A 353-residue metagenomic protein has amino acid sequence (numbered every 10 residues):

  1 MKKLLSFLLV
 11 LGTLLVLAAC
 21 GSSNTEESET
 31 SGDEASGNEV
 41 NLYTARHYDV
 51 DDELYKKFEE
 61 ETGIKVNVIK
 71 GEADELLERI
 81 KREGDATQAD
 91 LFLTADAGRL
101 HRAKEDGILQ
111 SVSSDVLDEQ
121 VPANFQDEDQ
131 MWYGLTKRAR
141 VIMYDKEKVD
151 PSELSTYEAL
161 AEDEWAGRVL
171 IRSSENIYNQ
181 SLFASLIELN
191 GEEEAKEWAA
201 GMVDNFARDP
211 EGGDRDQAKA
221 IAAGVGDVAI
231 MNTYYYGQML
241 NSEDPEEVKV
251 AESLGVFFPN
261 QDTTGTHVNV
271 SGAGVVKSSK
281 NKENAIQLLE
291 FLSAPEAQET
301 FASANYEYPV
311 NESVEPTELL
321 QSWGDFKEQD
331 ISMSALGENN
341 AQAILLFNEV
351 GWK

Functional and structural regions predicted by a protein language model:
V16-A19: C-terminal motif of bacterial Sec signal peptides marking the signal peptidase cleavage site
G21, G32-R102, K353: Early extracytoplasmic/lumenal segment of secretory-pathway proteins
Y43-R46, E128, Y144-K146, A166-N190 (+2 more regions): Short beta-strand->loop
T87-F92, Q110-Y144, E158, R168-I171: A structural signal for short loop-to-beta-strand junctions that line the ligand-binding cleft of periplasmic/secreted
A97-I108, F125-S155, Q180-A184, V268-G274: Periplasmic solute-binding protein
S185, N190-F257: Ligand-binding pocket segment of bilobal, Venus flytrap-like solute-binding proteins
S271-D330: Mature extracytoplasmic/periplasmic domains
E318-K353: Extracellular/periplasmic bilobal clamshell ligand-binding domains
